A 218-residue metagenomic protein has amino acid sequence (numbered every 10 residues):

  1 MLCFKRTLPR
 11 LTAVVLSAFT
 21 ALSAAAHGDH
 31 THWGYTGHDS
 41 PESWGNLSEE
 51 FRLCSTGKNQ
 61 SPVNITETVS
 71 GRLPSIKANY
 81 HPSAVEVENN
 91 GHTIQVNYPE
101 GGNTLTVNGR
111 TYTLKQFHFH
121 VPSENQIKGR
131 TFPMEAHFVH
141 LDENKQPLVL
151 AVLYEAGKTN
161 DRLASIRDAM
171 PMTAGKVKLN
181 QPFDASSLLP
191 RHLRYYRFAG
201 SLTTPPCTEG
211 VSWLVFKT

Functional and structural regions predicted by a protein language model:
L2-F4, L22-T218: Alpha-carbonic anhydrase
L2-V14: Bacterial N-terminal signal peptides that target proteins for export
T12-A24: Hydrophobic alpha-helical targeting segments used for export or membrane insertion
